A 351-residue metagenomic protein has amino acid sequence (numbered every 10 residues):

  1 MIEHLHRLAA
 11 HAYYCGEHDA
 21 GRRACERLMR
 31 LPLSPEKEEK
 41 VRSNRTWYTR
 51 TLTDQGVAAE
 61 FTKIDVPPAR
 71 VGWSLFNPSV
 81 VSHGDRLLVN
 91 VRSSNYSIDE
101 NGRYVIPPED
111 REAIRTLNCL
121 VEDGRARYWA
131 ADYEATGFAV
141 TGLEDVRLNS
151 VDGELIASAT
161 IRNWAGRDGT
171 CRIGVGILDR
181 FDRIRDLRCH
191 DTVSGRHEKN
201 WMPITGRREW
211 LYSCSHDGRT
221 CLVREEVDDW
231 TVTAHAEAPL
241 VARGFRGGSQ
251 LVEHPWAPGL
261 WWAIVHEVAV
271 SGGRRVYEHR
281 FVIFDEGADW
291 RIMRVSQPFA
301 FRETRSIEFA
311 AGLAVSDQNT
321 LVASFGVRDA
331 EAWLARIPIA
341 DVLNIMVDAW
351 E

Functional and structural regions predicted by a protein language model:
M1-R7: Alpha-helical adaptor scaffolds
R7-A10, K37-T46: "A position-specific structural signal for the A-helix of alpha-solenoid helical repeats
L31-P35: Alpha-helical junction/boundary sensor with strong preference for TPR arrays
S43-W73, V81-F138, S150-R243, H254-T304 (+2 more regions): Beta-rich carbohydrate-recognition and catalytic domains
